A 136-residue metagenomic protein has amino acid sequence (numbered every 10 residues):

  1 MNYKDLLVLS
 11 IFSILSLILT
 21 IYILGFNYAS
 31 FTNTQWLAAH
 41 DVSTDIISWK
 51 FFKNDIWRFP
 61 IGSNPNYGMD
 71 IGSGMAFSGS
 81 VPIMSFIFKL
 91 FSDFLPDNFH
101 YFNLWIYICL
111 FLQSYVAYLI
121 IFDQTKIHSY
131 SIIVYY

Functional and structural regions predicted by a protein language model:
M1-N2: Short, Lys/Arg-rich, polar N-terminal cytosolic tail immediately upstream of the first transmembrane signal-anchor
L6, S10, L104, I132-I133: Hydrophobic alpha-helical transmembrane segments
L6-T20: Alpha-helical transmembrane segments
L17-Q113: Membrane-interface coil-to-helix junctions
Y118-Y136: Transmembrane-helix signature of polytopic, membrane-embedded enzymes that assemble or transfer cell-envelope glycans
